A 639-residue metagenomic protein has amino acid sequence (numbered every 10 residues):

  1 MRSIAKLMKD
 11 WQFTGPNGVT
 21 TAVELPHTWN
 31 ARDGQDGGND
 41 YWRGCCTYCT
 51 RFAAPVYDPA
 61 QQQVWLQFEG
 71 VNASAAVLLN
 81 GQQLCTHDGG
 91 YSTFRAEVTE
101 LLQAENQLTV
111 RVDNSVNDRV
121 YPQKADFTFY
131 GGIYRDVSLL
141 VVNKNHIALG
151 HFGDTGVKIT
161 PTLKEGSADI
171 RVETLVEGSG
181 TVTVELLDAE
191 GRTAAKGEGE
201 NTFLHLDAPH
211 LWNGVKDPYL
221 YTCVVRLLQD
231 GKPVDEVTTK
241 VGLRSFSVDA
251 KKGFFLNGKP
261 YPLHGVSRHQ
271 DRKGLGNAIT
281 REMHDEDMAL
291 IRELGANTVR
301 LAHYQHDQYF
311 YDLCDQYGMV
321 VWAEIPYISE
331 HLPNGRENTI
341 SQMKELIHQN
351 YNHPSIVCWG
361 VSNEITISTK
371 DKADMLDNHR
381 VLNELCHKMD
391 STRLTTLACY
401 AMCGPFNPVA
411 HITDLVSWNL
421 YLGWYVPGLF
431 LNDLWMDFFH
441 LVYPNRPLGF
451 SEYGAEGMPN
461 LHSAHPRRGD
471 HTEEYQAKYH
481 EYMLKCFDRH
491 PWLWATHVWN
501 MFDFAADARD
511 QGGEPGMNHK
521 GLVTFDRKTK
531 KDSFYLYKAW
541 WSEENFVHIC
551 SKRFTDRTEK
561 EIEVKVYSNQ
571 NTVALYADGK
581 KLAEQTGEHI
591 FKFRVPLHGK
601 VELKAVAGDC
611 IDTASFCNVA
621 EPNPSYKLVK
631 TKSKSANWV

Functional and structural regions predicted by a protein language model:
M1-Q305, Y311-L313, Y317-V321, Q342-E345 (+7 more regions): Secreted/periplasmic carbohydrate-active enzymes, especially glycoside hydrolases
R171-E173, M288-I291, T298-W540, E544-E563 (+1 more regions): Substrate-binding/catalytic cleft of secreted carbohydrate-active enzymes, primarily glycoside hydrolases
